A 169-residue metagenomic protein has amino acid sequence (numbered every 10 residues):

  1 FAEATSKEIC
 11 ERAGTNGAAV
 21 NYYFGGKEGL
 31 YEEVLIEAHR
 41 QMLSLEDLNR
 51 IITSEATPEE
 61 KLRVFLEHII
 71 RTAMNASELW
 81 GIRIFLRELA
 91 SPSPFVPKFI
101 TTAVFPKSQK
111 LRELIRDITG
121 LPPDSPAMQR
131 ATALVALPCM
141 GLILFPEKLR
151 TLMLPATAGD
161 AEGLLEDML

Functional and structural regions predicted by a protein language model:
F1-G29, E33: Helix-turn-helix
R12, G29-I52, E60, V64-H68 (+2 more regions): Alpha-helical structural segments
D47-L79, S125-V135: Hydrophobic alpha-helical connector segments
T72-N75, S91, F95, K110-D117 (+2 more regions): Amphipathic alpha-helical interaction surfaces
A76-T101, P146-L152: Amphipathic alpha-helical segments used for helix-helix packing
R83-A90, D124-P146, D167-M168: Hydrophobic alpha-helical segments that form the core of small-molecule binding pockets and/or dimer interfaces
V104-A131, L152: Hydrophobic alpha-helical bundle segments that form small-molecule/ligand-binding pockets
D160-M168: Individual transmembrane alpha-helices with interfacial aromatic-anchor signatures
